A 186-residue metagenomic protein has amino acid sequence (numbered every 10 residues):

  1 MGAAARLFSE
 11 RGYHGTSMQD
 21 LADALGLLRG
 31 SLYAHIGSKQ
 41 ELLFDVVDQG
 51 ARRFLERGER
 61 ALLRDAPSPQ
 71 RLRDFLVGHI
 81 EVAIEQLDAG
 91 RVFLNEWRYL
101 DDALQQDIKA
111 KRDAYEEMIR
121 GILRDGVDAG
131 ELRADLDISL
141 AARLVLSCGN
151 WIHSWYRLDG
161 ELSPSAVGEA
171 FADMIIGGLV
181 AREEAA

Functional and structural regions predicted by a protein language model:
A3-E41, D45: Helix-turn-helix
K39, V46, G50-F54, L72-F75 (+6 more regions): Hydrophobic/aromatic residues within well-ordered alpha-helical segments
D45, E59-D88, I138, A142-V145: Hydrophobic alpha-helical connector segments
R52-E56, A103-A129, S139-R143, S147 (+1 more regions): Amphipathic alpha-helical packing segments from all-alpha helical-bundle domains
G78-E81, E85, E117-A129, L146-C148 (+2 more regions): C-terminal peripheral helix-coil segments that are non-catalytic and often amphipathic
I84-A103, S154: Amphipathic alpha-helical segments used for helix-helix packing
R91-L94, D135, A186: Short, hydrophobic secondary-structure boundary micro-motifs
